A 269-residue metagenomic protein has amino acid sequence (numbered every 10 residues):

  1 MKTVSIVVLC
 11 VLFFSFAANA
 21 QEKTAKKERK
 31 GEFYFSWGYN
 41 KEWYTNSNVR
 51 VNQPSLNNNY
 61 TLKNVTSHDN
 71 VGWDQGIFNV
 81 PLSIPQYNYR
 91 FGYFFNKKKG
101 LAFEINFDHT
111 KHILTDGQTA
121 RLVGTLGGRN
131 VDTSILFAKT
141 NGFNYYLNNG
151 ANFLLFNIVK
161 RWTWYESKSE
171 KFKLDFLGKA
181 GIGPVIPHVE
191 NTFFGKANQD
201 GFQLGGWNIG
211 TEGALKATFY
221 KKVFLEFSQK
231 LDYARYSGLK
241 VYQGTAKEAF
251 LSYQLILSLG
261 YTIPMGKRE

Functional and structural regions predicted by a protein language model:
M1-K27: Bacterial Sec-dependent N-terminal signal peptides
Q21-F95, P187, Q254-E269: Short glycine/proline- and aromatic-enriched beta-strand/turn motifs that initiate or cap beta-hairpins
T24, G76-V80, F143-N149, N198-F202 (+1 more regions): Outer-membrane beta-barrel domain signature
R29-F33, S83-Y87, N148-L154, L174 (+2 more regions): Residues that define the transmembrane beta-barrel architecture of outer-membrane proteins
N48-V65, F95, L147, V159-V241 (+1 more regions): Outer-membrane beta-barrel transmembrane domain signature
H68-G76, L136-F143, F193-N198, K240-Q243: Extracytoplasmic loops and strand-loop junctions of Gram-negative outer membrane beta-barrel proteins
R90-T192, G260-G266: Gram-negative (and chloroplast) outer-membrane scaffold detector with strong preference for beta-barrel transmembrane
K230-E269: Long hydrophobic alpha-helical segments typical of transmembrane helices together with their membrane-interfacial
